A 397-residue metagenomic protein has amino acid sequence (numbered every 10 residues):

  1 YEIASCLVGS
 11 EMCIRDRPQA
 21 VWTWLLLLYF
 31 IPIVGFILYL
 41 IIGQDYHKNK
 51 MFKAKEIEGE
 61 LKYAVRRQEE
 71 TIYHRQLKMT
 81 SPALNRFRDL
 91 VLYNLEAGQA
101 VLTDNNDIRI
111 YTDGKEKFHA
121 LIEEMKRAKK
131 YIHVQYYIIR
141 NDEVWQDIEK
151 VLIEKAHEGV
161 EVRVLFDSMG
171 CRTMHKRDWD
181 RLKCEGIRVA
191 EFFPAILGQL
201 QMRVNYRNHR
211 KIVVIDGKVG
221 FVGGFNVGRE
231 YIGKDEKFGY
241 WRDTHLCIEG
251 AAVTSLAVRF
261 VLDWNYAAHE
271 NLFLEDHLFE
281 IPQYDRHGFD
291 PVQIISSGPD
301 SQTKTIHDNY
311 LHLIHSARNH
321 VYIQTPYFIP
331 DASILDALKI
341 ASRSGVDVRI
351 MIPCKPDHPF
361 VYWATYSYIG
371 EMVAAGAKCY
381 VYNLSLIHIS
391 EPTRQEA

Functional and structural regions predicted by a protein language model:
Y1-G9, I14, I387-A397: Single conserved hydrophobic/aromatic residue that forms the stacking wall/gate of nucleotide- or nucleobase-binding
A4, R17-Q19, V348: Short, surface-exposed helix-loop/turn micro-motifs enriched in polar/charged residues
S5, S10, V21, L27-F30: Membrane-embedded alpha-helical segments of integral membrane proteins
G9, F30-I33, H157, R343: Alpha-helical architecture
S10-E11, R15-Q19, G43: Transmembrane helix-loop junctions at the membrane interface of multipass transporters and ion channels
W24-K55, G59-T71: Transmembrane alpha-helices and immediately adjacent membrane-cytoplasm interface residues in multi-pass integral
I57, Y73-A397: Charged, low-complexity intrinsically disordered terminal segments
